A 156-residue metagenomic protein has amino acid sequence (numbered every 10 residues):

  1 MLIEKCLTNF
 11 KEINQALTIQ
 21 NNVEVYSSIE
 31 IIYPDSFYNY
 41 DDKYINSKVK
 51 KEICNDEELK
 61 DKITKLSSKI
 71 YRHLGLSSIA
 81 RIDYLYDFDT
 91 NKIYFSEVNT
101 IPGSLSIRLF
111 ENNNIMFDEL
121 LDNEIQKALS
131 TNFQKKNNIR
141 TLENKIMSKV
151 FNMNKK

Functional and structural regions predicted by a protein language model:
M1-E58, I93: Phosphate-binding site of ATP-dependent enzymes
K43, D56-K156: ATP-dependent carboxylate activation and anion-phosphoryl transfer catalytic cores that bind Mg-ATP to form
